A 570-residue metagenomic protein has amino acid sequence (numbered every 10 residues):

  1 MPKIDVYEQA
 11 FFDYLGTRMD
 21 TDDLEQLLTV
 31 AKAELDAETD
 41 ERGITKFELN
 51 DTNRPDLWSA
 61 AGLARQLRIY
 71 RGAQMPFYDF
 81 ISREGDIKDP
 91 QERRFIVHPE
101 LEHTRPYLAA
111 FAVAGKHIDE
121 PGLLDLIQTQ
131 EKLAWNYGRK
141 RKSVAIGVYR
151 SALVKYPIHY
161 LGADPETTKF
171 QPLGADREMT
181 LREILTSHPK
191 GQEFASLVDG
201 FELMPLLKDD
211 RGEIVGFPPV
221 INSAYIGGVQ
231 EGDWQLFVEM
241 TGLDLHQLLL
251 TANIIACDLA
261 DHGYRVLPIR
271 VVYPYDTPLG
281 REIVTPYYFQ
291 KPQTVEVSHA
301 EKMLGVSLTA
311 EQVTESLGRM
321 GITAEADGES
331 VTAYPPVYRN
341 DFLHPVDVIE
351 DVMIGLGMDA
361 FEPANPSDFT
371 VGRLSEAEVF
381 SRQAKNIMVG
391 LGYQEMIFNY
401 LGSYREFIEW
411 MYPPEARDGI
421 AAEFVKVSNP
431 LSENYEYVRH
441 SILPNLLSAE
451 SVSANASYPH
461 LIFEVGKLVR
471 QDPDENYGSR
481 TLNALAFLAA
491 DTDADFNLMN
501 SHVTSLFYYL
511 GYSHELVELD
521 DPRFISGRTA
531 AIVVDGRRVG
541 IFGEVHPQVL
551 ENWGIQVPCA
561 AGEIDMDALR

Functional and structural regions predicted by a protein language model:
P2-D13, R18-E38, R42-F47, N53-A110 (+3 more regions): Extended, well-folded interaction surfaces typified by the phenylalanyl-tRNA synthetase beta subunit core
T52-R54, L243-L245, Y338-R339, D493: Helix N-cap motif at beta-to-alpha junctions
Y70-Q74, P90, A109-P292, Q394-R570: TRNA-recognition modules of translation machinery and tRNA-sensing kinases, especially anticodon-binding
